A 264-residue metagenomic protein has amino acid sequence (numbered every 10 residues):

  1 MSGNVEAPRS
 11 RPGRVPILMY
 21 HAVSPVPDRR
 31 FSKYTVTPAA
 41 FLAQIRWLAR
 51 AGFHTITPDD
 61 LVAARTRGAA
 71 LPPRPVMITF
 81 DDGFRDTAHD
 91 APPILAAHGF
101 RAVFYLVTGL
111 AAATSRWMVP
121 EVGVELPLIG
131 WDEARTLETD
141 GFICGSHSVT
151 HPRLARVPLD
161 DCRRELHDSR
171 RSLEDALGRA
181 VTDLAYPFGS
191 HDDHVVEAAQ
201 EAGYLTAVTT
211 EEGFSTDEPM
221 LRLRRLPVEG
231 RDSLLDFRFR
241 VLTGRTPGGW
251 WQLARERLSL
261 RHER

Functional and structural regions predicted by a protein language model:
S2-T79, R85-H89, T139, R156-R264: C-terminal active-site subregion of NodB/CE4 polysaccharide deacetylases
S10-P12, A49, P93-F100, P127-S146 (+1 more regions): Acidic (Asp/Glu)-rich catalytic clusters
L18-A22, I143-H151: Histidine-centered catalytic micro-motifs
T79-F80, G145: Generic enzyme active-site microenvironment
D82-D86, E121-L128: Active-site glycine- and acidic-residue-rich loops that bind and position anionic ligands or nucleotide-like cofactors
G99-E121: A short, conserved beta-to-alpha structural element at the edge of catalytic cores that scaffolds binding
Y105, H147, A207-T209: Short beta-strand and adjacent tight-turn residues that come in two discontinuous sequence segments and form the edges
T114-E125, H151-L159: Surface-exposed cleft-lining segments at the edges of enzyme active sites
